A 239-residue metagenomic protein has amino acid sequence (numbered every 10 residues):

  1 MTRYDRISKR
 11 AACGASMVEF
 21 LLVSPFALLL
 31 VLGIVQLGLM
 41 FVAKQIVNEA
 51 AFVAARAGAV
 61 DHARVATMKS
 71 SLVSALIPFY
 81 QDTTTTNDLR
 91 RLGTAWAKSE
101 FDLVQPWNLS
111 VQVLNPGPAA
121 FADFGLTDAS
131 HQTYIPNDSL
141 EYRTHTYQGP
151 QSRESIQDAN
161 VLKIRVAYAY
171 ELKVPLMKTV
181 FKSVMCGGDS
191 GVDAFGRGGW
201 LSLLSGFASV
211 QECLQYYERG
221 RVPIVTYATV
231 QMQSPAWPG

Functional and structural regions predicted by a protein language model:
T2-G93: Alpha-helical assembly-interface signal, strongest on the long, hydrophobic N-terminal helix that forms
D61-G239: Short, conserved structural patches
